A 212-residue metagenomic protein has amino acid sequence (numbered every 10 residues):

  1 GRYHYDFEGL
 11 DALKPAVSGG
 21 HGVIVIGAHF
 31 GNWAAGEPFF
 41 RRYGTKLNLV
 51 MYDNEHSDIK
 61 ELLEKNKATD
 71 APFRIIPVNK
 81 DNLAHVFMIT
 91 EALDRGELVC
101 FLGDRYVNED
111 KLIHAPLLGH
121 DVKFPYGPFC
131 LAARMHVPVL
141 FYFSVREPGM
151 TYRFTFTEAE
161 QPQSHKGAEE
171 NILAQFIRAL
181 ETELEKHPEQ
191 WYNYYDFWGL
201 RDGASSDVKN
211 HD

Functional and structural regions predicted by a protein language model:
G1-V23, G31: A short, well-structured juxtamembrane/interface segment
G1-Y3, M51-E55, A92-D94, F143: Short acidic/polar alpha-helix capping motifs at helix-coil junctions
Y3-D6, F30, H56, N79-L83 (+2 more regions): A conditional alpha-helix N-cap/helix-loop micro-motif detector
D6-E8, R74-I76, T157: General small-molecule cofactor/ligand-binding pocket signal
F7-L10, W33, K60, V86: Short, well-ordered alpha-helical scaffold segments within catalytic/effector domains
A12, G36, L63-E64, M88 (+1 more regions): Residues within well-ordered alpha-helices
S18, R42-K46, L83-D212: Non-catalytic C-terminal accessory region of glycerolipid acyltransferases and related lyso-lipid remodeling enzymes
G19-K80, R95, Y106-K111, P116: Catalytic core of membrane glycerolipid acyltransferases/transacylases, capturing the structured, soluble-facing
